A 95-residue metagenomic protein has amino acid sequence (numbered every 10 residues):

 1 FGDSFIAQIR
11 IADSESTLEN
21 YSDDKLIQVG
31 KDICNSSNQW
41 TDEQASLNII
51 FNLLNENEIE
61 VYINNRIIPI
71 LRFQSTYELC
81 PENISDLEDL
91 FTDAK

Functional and structural regions predicted by a protein language model:
F1-N55, L71-R72: Short N-proximal segments of mature Sec-exported proteins
N35-K95: Compact alpha-helical subdomains of small soluble proteins
